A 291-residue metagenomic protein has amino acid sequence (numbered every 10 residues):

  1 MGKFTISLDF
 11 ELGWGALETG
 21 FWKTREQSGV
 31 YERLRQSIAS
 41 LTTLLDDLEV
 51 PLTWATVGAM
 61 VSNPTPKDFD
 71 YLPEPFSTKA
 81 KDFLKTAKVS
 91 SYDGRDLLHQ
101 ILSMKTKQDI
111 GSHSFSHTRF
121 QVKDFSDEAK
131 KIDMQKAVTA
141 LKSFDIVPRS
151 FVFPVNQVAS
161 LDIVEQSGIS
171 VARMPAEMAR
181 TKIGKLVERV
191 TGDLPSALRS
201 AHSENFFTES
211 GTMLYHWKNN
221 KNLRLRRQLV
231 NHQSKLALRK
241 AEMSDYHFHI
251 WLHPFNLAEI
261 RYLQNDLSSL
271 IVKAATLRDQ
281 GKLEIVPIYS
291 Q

Functional and structural regions predicted by a protein language model:
M1-S150, V155-F207, R227-I250, A258-Q291: Catalytic alpha-helical scaffold of carbohydrate-active enzymes acting on polysaccharides/glycoconjugates
F206-L223, H253-N256: Active-site clefts of carbohydrate-active enzymes
